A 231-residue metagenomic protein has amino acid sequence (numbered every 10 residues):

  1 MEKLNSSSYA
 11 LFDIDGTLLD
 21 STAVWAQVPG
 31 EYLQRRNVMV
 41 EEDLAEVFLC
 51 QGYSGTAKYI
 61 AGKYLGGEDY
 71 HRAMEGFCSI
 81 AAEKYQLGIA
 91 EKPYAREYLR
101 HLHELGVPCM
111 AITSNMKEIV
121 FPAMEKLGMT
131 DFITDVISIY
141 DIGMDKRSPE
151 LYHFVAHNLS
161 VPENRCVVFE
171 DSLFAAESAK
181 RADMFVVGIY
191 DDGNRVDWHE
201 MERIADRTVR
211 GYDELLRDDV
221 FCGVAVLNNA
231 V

Functional and structural regions predicted by a protein language model:
M1-S8, R100-H103, M116-K117, F121-V231: Asp-based, Mg2+/Mn2+-dependent phosphohydrolase catalytic module
K3-L105: N-terminal helical cap/lid subdomain that shapes the substrate entry/recognition surface in HAD-like hydrolases
T17, T113-N115: Conserved phosphate-coupling serine/threonine residues in phosphotransfer and NTP-handling enzymes
D20, I89, A111, R165-V167: Residue-level marker of alpha-helix boundaries and capping positions
M39, P108, F185: Residue-level detector of anion-binding/catalytic polar loops
H71, I89-K92, S114, L127 (+1 more regions): Non-catalytic, surface-exposed connector residues within folded enzymatic/regulatory domains
